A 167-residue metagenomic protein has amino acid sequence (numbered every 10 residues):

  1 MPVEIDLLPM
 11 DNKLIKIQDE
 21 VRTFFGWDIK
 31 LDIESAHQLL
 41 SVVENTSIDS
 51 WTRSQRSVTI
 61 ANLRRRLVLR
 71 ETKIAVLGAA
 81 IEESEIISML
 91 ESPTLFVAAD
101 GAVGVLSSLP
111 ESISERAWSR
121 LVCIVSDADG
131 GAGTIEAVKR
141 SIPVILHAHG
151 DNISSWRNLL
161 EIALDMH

Functional and structural regions predicted by a protein language model:
M1-I74, I81-S88, S92, I142 (+1 more regions): N-terminal donor/sugar-recognition subdomains of glycan-related enzymes, prototypically the membrane-proximal stem
S47-V58, V68-E71, S92-L95, G101-H167: Acidic/Gly/His-enriched mid-domain segments of enzyme catalytic cores or analogous surface patches that mediate
A79, A99-D100: Helix N-cap/beta->alpha junction signal
A79-E82, G130: Short glycine-rich anion-binding loops that position phosphate/pyrophosphate groups of nucleotides and phosphorylated
